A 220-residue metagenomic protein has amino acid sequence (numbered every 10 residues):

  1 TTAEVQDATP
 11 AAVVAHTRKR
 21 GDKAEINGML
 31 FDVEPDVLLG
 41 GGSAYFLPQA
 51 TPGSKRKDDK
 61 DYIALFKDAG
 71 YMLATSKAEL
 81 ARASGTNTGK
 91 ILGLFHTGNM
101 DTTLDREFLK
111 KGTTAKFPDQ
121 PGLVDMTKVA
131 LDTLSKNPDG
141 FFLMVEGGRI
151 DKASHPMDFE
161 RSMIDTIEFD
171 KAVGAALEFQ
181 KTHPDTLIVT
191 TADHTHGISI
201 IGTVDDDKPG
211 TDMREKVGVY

Functional and structural regions predicted by a protein language model:
Q6-Y220: A post-motif C-terminal structural segment
